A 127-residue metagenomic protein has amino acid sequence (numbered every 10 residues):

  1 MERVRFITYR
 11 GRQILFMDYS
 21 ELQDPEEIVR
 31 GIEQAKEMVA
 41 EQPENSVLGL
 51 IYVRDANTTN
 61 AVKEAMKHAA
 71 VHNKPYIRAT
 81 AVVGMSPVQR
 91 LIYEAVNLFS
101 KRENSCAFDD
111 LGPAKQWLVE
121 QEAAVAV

Functional and structural regions predicted by a protein language model:
M1-V127: Amphipathic, Lys/Arg-enriched alpha-helical "gate/interface" segment within cytosolic domains that mediates
